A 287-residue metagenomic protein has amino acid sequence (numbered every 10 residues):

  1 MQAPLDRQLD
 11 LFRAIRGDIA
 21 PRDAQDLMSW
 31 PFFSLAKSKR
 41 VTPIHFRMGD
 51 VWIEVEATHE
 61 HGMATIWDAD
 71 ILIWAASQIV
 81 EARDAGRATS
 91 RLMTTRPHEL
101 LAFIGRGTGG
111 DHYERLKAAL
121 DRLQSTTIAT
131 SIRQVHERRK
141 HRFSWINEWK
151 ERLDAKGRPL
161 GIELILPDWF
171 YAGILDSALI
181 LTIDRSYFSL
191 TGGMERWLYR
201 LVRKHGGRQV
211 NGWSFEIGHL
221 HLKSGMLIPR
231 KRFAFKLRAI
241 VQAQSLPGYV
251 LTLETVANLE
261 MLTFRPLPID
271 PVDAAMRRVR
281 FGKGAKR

Functional and structural regions predicted by a protein language model:
M1-R287: Charged, alpha-helix-forming regions
